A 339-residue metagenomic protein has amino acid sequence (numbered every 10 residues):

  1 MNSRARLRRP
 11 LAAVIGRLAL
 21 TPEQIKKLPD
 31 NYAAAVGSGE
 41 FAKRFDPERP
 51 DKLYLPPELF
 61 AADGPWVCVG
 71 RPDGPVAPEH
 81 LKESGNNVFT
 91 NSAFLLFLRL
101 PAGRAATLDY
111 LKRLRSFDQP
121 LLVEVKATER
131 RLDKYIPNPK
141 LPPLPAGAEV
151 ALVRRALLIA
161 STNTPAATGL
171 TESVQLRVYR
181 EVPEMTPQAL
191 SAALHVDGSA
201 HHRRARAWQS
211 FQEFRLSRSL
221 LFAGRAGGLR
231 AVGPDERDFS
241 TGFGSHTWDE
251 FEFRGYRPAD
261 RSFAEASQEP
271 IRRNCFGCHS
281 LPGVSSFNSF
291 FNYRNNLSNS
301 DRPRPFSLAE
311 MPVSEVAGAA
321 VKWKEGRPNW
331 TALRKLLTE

Functional and structural regions predicted by a protein language model:
M1-I136, L141-L152, Q268, R272 (+2 more regions): Long, charged, low-complexity terminal extensions
K126, S161, A259-R261: Short secondary-structure boundary micro-motifs
A148-A160, S210, R257: Conserved short secondary-structure elements within globular domains
L157-G169: Short, Lys/Arg- and Gly-enriched loop/turn segments at beta-strand edges
A166-E339: Sequence context surrounding c-type heme c attachment/ligation sites in exported
